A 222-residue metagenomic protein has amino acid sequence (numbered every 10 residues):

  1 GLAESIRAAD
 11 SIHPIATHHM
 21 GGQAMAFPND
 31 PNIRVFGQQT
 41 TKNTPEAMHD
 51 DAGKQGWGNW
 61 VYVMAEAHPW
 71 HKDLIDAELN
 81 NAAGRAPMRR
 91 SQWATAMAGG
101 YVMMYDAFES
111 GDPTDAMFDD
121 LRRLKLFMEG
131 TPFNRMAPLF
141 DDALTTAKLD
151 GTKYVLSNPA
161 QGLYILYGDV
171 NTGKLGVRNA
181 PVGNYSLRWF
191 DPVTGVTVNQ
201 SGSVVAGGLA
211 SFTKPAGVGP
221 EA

Functional and structural regions predicted by a protein language model:
G1-A116: Extracellular glycoside hydrolase catalytic/binding regions
V61, W70-D73, G84-G202, L209-A222: Aromatic- and carboxylate-lined catalytic core of secreted/periplasmic carbohydrate-active enzymes
